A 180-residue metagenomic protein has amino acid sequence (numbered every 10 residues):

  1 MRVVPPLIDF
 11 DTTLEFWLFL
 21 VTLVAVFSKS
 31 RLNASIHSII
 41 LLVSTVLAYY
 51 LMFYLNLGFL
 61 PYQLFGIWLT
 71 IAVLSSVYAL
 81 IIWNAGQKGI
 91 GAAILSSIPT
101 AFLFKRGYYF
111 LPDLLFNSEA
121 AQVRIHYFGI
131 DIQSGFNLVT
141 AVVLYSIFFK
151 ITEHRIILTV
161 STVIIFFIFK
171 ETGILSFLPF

Functional and structural regions predicted by a protein language model:
M1-V46, Y50: N-terminal topogenic module of multi-pass integral membrane proteins
V3-F16, L60-T70, I125-N137: Structural signature of hydrophobic alpha-helical transmembrane segments
F16-A25, I71-W83, F136-L144: Hydrophobic cores of alpha-helical transmembrane segments in multi-pass inner/ER membrane proteins, independent
V26-S38, W83-A93, S146-T159: Membrane-helix interface "capping/anchor" motifs
I36-L47, I94-L103, H154-I168: Central hydrophobic cores of alpha-helical transmembrane segments in multi-pass integral membrane proteins
L47, L51-A121: Membrane-proximal helix-loop-helix units in multi-pass membrane proteins
L111-Y127, D131, T140-I157: Membrane-helix boundary connector in multi-pass membrane proteins
F167-F180: Juxtamembrane boundary at the C-terminal end of a transmembrane helix
